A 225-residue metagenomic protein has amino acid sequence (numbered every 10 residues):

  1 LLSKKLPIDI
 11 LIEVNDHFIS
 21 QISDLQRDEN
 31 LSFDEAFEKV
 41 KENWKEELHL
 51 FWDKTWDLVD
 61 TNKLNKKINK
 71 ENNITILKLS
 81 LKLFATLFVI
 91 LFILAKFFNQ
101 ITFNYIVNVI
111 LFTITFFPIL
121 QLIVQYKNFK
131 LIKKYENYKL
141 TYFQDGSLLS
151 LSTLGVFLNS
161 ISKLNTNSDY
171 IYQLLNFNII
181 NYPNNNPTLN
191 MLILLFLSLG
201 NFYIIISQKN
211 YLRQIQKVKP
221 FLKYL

Functional and structural regions predicted by a protein language model:
L1-K39, N43-W44: Soluble N-terminal domains of membrane-associated systems
K5, S23, F51, L194 (+1 more regions): A near-ubiquitous, low-amplitude feature marking generic local secondary-structure context
I8-N15, K39, N65, P183-I193 (+1 more regions): Amphipathic, alpha-helical segments enriched in basic
L31-I93: Cytosolic juxtamembrane regions of integral membrane proteins
E71-L225: Hydrophobic alpha-helical bundles in membrane proteins
